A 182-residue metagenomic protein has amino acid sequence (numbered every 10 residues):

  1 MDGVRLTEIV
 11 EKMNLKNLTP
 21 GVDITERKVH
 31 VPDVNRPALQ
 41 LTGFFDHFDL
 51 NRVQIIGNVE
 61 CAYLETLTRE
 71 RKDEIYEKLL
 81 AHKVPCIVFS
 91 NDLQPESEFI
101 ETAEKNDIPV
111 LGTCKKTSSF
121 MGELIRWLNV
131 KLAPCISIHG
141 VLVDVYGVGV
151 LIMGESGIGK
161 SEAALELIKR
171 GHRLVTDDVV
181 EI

Functional and structural regions predicted by a protein language model:
M1-L79: Gly/Thr-rich phosphate-binding loop signature of adenosyl cofactor/nucleotide-binding cores
R52-I55, P85-V88, I108-L111, G149-L151 (+1 more regions): Structural motif
G57-V59, N91-D92, C114, Y146-V148 (+2 more regions): Fold-independent oxyanion-binding glycine-rich loops and adjacent beta-strand/coil segments at enzyme active sites
K78, T102, E166-L167: Hydrophobic/aromatic ligand-binding patch that stacks against planar heteroaromatic rings of cofactors or nucleotides
K83-C86, D92-W127: Charged, amphipathic alpha-helical linker segments immediately N-terminal to NTP-binding catalytic cores
W127-G147: P-loop NTPase nucleotide-binding/switch module
G147-V175: Glycine-rich phosphate-binding P-loop
V175-I182: Walker A/P-loop NTP-binding active-site region of P-loop NTPases, recognizing the glycine-rich GxxxxGKT/S
